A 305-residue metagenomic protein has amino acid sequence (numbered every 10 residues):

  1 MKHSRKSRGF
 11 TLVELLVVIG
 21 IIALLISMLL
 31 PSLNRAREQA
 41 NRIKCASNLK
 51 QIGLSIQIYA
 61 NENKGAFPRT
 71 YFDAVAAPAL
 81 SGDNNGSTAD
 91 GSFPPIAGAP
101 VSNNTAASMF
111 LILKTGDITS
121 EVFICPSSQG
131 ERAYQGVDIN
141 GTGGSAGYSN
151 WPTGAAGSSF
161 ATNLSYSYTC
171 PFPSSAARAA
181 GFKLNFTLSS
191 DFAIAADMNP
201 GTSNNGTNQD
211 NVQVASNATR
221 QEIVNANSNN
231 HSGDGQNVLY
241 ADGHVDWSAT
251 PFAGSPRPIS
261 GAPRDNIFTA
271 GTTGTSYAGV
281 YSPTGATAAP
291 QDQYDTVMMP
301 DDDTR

Functional and structural regions predicted by a protein language model:
K2-S47: Amphipathic alpha-helical segments typified by the pilin-like N-terminal helix that continues immediately C-terminal
A46-R305: Short, well-structured segments within or immediately adjacent to enzyme catalytic domains that line ligand-binding
